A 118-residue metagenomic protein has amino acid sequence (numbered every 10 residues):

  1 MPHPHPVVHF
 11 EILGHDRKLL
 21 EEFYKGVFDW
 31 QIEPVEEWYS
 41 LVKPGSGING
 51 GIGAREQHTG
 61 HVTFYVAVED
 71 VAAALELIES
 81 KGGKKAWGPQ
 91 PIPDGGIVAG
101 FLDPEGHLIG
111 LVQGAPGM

Functional and structural regions predicted by a protein language model:
M1-E21, V62-F64, G114-M118: N-terminal beta-strand motif that seeds the catalytic metal site of vicinal oxygen chelate
P2-H3, I12, L75, K81-M118: Vicinal oxygen chelate
P6-K43: N-terminal first-folded block
V7-H15, E56-K81, I97-L102: Vicinal oxygen chelate
L19, G47, A73: Residue-level recognition of oxygen-bearing side chains
L20-Y24, I78, G106: Conserved active-site tyrosine of GNAT-family acetyltransferases
F28-V62, L108-Q113: Conserved short beta-strand elements that form part of the metal-binding/catalytic scaffold of enzyme active sites
